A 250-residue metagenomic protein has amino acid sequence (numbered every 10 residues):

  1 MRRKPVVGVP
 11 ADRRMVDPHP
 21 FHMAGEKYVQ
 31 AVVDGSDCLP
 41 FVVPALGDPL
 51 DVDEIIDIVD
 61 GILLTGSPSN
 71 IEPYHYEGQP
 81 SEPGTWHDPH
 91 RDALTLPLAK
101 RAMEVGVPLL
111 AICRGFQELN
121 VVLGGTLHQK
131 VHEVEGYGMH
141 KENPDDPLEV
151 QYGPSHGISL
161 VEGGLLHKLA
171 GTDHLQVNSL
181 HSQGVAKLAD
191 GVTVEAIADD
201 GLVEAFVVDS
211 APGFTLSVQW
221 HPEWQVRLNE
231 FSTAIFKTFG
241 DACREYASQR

Functional and structural regions predicted by a protein language model:
M1-L110, V121, H128, H132-A170 (+5 more regions): N-terminal beta1-alpha1 cap of cysteine-dependent amidohydrolase-like domains
C113: Conserved G/P- and acidic residue-centered "switch" motifs that form tight phosphate/ATP-binding loops in soluble
F116: The feature captures the ABC ATPase H-loop/switch
P212-F214: A short, structured beta-strand/loop element
L216-Q219: Active-site-proximal beta-strand elements of phosphoester/diester hydrolases
